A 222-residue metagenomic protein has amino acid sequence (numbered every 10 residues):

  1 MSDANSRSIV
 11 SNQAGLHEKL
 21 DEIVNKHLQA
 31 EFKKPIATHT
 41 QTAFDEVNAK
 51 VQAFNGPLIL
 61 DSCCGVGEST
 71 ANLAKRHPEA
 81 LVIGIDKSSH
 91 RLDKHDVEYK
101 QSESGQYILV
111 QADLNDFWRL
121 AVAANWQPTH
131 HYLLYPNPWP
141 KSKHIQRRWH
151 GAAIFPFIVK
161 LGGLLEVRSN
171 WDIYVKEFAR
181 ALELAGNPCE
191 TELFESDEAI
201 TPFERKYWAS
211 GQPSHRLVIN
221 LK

Functional and structural regions predicted by a protein language model:
M1-L58, E68-K75: S-adenosyl-L-methionine
S62, I85: Conserved beta-strand/loop positions that form the S-adenosyl-L-methionine
C63-G67: Class I SAM-dependent methyltransferase "Motif I" SAM/SAH-binding loop
S88: Conserved SAM/SAH-binding beta-strand->alpha-helix loop
H95: Conserved SAM-binding loop
E98-N125: S-adenosyl-L-methionine
G162-S169: Conserved beta-strand signature within the Rossmann-like core of class I S-adenosyl-L-methionine
Y174-A181, A185-K222: Class I S-adenosyl-L-methionine
